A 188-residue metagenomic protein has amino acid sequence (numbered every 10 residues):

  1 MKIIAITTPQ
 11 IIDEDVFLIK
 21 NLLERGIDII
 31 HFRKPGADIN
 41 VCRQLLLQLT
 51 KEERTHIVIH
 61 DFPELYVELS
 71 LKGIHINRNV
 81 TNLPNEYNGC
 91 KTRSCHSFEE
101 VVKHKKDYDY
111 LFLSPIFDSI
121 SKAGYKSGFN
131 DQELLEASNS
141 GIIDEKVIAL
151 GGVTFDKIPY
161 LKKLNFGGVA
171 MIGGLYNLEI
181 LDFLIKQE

Functional and structural regions predicted by a protein language model:
M1-F17: N-terminal amphipathic alpha-helix/helix-capping segment at the start of soluble metabolic enzymes
I3-T7, I30-F32, I57-I59, I74-I76 (+4 more regions): Hydrophobic faces of well-ordered beta-strands that scaffold small-molecule active sites in alpha/beta enzyme cores
A5, L22, I30, Y66 (+5 more regions): Conserved, mostly hydrophobic/aromatic
P9-Q10, I57-E64, R93-V102, I116 (+3 more regions): Glycine-rich beta-to-alpha transition loops that act as phosphate-gripper elements at the mouths of alpha/beta enzyme
L23-Y87: N-terminal active-site wall of soluble small-molecule enzyme domains
E24-D28, E68-I74, Y87-T92, K106-D118 (+2 more regions): Glycine-enriched alpha-helix->loop->beta-strand junction motifs that scaffold or abut catalytic
R43-I59, E86-F98, K126-A149, E188: Alpha-helix-loop-beta-strand connector modules within alpha/beta enzyme cores
I74-N85, Y110-Y125, F155-E188: Glycine-rich phosphate-binding active-site loops on the catalytic face of alpha/beta enzymes
